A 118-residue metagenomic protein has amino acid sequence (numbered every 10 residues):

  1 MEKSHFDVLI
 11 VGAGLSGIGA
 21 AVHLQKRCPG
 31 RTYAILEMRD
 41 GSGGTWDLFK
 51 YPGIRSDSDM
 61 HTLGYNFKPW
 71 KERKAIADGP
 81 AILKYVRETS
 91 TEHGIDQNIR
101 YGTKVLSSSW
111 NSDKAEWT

Functional and structural regions predicted by a protein language model:
E2-S4, Q97: Residue-level preference for beta-strand/loop junctions
S4-I35: N-terminal Rossmann-like FAD-binding beta1-loop-alpha1 element of flavoenzymes
A13, M38-G41, K104: An acidic- and aromatic-residue-enriched active-site/binding cleft used to recognize and process polar
A34-M38, R100: Extended hydrophobic secondary-structure segments that form protein cores and membrane-embedded regions
D40-E88: Glycine-rich active-site loop/strand segments that organize a redox cofactor
R73-T118: Feature captures the FAD/FMN-dependent oxidoreductase FAD-binding
